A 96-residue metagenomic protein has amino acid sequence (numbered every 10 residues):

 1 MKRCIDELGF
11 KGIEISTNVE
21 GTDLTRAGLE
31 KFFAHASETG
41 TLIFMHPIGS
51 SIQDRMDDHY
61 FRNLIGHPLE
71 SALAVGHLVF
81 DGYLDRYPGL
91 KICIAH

Functional and structural regions predicted by a protein language model:
M1-G82: Active-site gating/metal-coordination segments in enzymes
H46-P47, L90-H96: Short acidic/histidine-rich active-site segments
L78-C93: Active-site region of glycoside hydrolase catalytic domains
